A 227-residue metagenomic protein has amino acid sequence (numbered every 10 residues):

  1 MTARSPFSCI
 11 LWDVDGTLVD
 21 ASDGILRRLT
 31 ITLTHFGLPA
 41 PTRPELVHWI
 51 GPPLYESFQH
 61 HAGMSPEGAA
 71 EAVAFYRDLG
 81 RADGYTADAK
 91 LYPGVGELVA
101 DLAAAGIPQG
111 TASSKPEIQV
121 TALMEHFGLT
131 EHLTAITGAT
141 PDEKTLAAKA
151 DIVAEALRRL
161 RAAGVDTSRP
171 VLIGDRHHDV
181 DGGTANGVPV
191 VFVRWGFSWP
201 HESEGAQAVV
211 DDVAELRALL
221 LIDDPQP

Functional and structural regions predicted by a protein language model:
M1-S8, A100, E117, T121-P227: Asp-based, Mg2+/Mn2+-dependent phosphohydrolase catalytic module
R4-E97, D101-A105, I118: N-terminal helical cap/lid subdomain that shapes the substrate entry/recognition surface in HAD-like hydrolases
D13, T17, S113, D175: Conserved G/P- and acidic residue-centered "switch" motifs that form tight phosphate/ATP-binding loops in soluble
D20, T111-S113, F192: Hydrophobic residues in well-ordered beta-strands that form the structural core
P39, P108, P189: Residue-level detector of anion-binding/catalytic polar loops
W49, T111, L172-G174: A structural signal for the hydrophobic beta-strands that form the central parallel beta-sheet of Rossmann-like
L91, A112, T145: Residue-level marker of regulatory loop/turn positions in helix-turn-helix DNA-binding domains and in histidine
